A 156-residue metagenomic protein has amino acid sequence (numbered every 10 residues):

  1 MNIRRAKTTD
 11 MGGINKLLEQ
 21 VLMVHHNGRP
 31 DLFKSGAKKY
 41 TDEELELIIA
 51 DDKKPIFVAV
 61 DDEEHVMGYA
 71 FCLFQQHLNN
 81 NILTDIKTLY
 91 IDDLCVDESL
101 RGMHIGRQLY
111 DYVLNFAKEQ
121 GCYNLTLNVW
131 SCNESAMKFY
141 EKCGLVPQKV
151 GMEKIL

Functional and structural regions predicted by a protein language model:
N2-K16, H25: A short beta-loop-alpha structural element at the N-terminal edge of CoA-dependent acyl/N-acetyltransferase catalytic
M23-L45: Conserved GNAT-fold acetyl-CoA-binding loop/helix
E43-V58: A short helix-loop-beta-strand connector motif used in the catalytic cores of GNAT acetyltransferases and, in some
V58, H65-F74, Y90, C95: Conserved beta-strand in the GNAT
D93-V96, G102-N115, K142: Conserved acetyl-CoA-binding loop-helix of GNAT-fold acetyltransferases
R107, D111, E119, S131-K149: Conserved active-site alpha-helix within GNAT-family acetyltransferase domains
K118-N128: Conserved GNAT acetyl-CoA-binding A-motif
T126-A136, E153-L156: Conserved beta-strand-loop-alpha-helix junction that forms the acyl-donor binding cleft
